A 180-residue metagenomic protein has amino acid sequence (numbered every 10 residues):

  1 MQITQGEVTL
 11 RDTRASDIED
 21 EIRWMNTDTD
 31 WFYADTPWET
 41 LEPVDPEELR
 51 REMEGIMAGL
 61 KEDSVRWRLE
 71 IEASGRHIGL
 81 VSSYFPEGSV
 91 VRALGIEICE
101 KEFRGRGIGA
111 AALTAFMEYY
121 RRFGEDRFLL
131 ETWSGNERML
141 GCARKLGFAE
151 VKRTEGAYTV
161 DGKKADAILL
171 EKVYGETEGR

Functional and structural regions predicted by a protein language model:
M1, D161-R180: Terminal substrate-recognition subdomain of acyl/acetyltransferases
M1-R50, E176-R180: A short, well-structured alpha-helix characteristic of acyl/acetyltransferase catalytic modules
E42-F103, V173-T177: Acetyl-CoA-dependent GNAT
R76-G79, R138, K164: Glycine-rich acetyl-CoA-binding "A-motif" of GNAT/NAT acetyltransferases
C99, L130-L140: Conserved beta-strand-loop-alpha-helix junction that forms the acyl-donor binding cleft
G105-Y119, E137, G141-K145: Conserved acetyl-CoA-binding loop-helix of GNAT-fold acetyltransferases
L129-T132, A149-D166: Conserved catalytic-core motifs of GNAT/GCN5-like acyltransferases
A143, F148, L170: Conserved active-site tyrosine of GNAT-family acetyltransferases
